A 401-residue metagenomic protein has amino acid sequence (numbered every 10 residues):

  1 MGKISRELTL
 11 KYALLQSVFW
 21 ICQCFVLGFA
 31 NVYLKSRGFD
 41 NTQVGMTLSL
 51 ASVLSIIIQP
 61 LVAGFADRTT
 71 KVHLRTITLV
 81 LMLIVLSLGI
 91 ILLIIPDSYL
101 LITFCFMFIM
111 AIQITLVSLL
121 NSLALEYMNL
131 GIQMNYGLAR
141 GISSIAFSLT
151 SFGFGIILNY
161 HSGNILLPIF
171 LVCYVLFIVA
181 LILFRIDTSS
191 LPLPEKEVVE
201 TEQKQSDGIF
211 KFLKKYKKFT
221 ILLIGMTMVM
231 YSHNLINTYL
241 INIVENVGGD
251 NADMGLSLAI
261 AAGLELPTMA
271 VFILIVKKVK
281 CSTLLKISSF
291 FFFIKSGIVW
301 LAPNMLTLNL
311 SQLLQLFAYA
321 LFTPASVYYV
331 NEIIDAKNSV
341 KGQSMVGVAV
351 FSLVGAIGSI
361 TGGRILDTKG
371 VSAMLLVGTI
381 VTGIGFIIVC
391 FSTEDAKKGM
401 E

Functional and structural regions predicted by a protein language model:
M1-R6, I186-L223: Juxtamembrane intracellular "pre-TM" segments in multi-pass secondary transporters
G2-S52, K218-S257, T323: Helix-loop boundary and gating motifs at the non-cytosolic
S17, Y99-V117, T227, T307-L321: Hydrophobic core of transmembrane alpha-helices in multi-pass small-molecule transporters, especially MFS/SLC-type
I58-K71, L158, T268-K280, L366-D367: Helix-to-loop junctions at the C-terminal end of transmembrane segments in multipass secondary transporters
R75-I90, T283-I298, T379: Structural signature of the two symmetry-related core transmembrane helices
I109-I142: Cytoplasmic helix-loop-helix junction between adjacent transmembrane helices in 12-TM secondary transporters
L166-L183, A373-S392: Symmetry-related core transmembrane helices of the 12-TM Major Facilitator Superfamily/SLC fold
V340-T368: A late C-terminal transmembrane helix in Major Facilitator Superfamily
